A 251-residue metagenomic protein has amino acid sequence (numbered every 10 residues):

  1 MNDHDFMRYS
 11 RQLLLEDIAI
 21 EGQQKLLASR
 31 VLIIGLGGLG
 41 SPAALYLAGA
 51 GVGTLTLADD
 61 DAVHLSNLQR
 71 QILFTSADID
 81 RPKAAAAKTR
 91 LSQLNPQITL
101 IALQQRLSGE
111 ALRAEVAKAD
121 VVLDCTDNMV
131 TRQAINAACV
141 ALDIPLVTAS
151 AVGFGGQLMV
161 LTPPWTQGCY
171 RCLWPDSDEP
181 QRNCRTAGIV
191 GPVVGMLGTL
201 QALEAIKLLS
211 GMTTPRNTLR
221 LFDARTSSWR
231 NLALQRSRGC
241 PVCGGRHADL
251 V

Functional and structural regions predicted by a protein language model:
M1-V251: Adenine nucleotide-associated cytosolic modules
